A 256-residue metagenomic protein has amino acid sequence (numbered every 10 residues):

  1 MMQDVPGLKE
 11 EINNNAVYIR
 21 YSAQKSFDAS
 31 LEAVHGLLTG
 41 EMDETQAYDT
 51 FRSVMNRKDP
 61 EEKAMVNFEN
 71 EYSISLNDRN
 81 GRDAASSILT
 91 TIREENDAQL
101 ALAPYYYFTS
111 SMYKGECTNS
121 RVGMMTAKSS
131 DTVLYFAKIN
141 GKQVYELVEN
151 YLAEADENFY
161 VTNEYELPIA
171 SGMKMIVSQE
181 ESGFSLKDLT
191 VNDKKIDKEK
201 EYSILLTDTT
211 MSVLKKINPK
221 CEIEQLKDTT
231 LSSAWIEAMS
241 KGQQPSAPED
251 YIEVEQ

Functional and structural regions predicted by a protein language model:
M2-Q256: Catalytic centers of hydrolytic enzymes
